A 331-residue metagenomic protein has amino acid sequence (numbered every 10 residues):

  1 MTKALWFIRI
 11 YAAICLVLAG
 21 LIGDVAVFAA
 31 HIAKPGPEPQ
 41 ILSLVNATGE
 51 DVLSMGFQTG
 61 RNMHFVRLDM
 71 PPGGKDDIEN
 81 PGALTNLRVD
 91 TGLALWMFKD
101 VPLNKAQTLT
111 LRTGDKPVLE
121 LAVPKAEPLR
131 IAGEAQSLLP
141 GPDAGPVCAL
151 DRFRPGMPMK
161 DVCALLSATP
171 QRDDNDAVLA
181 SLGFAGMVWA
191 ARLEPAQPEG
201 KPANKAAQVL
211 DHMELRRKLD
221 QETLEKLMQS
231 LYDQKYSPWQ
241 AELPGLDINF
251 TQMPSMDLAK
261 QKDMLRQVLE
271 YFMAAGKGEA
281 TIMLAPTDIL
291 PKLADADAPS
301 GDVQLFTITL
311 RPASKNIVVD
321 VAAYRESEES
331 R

Functional and structural regions predicted by a protein language model:
I10-D24: Bacterial N-terminal signal peptides
V27-A29: Boundary at the C-terminal end of the N-terminal hydrophobic targeting segment
L44-G49: Asparagine-centered strand-capping/turn motif at beta-strand->loop junctions
E50-S54: Short acidic/proline- and small/hydrophobic-mixed sequence motifs that coincide with surface turns and coil-to-beta
M63-G73: Short, acidic Ser/Thr/Gly-rich low-complexity loop/linker segments typical of extracellular and cell-surface proteins
D76-L84: Short Pro-Gly-centered beta-turn/loop motif in secreted/extracellular proteins
W96-S137: Extracellular beta-sheet/turn segments enriched in Thr/Pro/Gly and aliphatic residues
P124-R172, L215-R331: Non-cytosolic coordination micro-motifs
